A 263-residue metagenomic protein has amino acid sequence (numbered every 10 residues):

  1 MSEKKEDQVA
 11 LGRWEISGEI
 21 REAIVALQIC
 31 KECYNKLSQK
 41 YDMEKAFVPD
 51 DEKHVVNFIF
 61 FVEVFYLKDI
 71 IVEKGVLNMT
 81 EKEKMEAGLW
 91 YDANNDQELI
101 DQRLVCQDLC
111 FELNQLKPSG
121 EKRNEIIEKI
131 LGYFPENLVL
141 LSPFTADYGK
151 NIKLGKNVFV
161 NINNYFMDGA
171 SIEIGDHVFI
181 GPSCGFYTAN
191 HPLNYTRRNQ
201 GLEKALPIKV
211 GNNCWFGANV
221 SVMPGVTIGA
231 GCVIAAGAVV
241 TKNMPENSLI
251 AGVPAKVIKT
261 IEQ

Functional and structural regions predicted by a protein language model:
E6-Q8, G12, D69: Ser/Thr/Pro/Gly-rich low-complexity, intrinsically disordered segments
A10, A23-A26, A46: Ala/Thr-enriched low-complexity intrinsically disordered regions
E15-S17, L27, K45, E52 (+3 more regions): Terminal amphipathic alpha-helical/low-complexity segments used for targeting or macromolecular assembly
C30-C33: Cysteine-centered motifs
Y41, D50-H54: Acidic/polar hotspots within intrinsically disordered regions
E121, F144-L154, F159-I228, V253-P254 (+1 more regions): Flexible, glycine/small-residue-enriched loop-and-beta-strand segment within the central core of proteins
